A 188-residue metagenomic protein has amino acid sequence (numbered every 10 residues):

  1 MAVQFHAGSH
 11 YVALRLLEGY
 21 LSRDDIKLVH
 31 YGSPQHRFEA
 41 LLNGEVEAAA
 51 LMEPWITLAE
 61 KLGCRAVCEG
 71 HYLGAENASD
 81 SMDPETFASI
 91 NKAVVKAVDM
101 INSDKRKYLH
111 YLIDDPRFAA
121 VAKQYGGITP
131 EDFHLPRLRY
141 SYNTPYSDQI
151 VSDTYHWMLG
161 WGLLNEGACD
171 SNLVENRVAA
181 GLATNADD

Functional and structural regions predicted by a protein language model:
M1-L58, D148-D153: Bilobed "Venus flytrap"/periplasmic-binding protein-like clamshell domains and structurally analogous long
S9-H10, K27-V29, D80-D83, Q124-T129: Short hydrophobic/aromatic-rich motifs at helix boundaries and adjacent loops
R23-D25, A66, N165-E166: Residue-level detector of short coil/turn "hinge" positions at structural boundaries
L28-V29, S33-F118: Pocket-lining segment of extracytoplasmic ligand-binding domains
R37, A120-V121, A179-L182: Short, mixed-charge aromatic SLiMs
M52, G70, H134, C169-D170: Short loop/turn and capping residues at structural boundaries
P84-N165: Secondary-structure end/capping motifs
Y155-D188: Conserved C-terminal helix/tail region of periplasmic/extracytoplasmic solute-binding proteins
